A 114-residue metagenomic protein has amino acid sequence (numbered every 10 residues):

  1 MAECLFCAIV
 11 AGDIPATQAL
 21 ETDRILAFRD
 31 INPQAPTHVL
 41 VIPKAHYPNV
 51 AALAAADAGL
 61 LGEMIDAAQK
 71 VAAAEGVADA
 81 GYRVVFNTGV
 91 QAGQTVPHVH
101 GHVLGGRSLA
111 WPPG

Functional and structural regions predicted by a protein language model:
M1-G114: HIT superfamily nucleotide-processing domains
